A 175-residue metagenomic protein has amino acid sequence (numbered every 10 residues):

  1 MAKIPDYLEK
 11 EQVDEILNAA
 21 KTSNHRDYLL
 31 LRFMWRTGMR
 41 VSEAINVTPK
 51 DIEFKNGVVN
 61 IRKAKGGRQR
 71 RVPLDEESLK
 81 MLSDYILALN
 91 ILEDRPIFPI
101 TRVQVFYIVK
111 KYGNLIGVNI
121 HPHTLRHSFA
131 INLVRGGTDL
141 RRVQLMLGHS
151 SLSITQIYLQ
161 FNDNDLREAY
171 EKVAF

Functional and structural regions predicted by a protein language model:
M1-F175: Conserved catalytic core of the tyrosine transesterase superfamily
